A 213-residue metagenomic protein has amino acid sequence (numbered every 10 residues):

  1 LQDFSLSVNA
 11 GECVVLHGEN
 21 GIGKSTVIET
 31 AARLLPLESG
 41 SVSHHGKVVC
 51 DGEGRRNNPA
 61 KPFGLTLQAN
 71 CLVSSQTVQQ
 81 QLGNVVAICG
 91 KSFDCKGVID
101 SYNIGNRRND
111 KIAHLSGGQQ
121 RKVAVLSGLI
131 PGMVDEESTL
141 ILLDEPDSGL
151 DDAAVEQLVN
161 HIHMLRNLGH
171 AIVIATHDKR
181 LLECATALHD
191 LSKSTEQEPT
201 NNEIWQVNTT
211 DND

Functional and structural regions predicted by a protein language model:
L1-N9, G40: Conserved beta-strand
H17-E19: The feature captures the beta-strand-to-loop junction immediately N-terminal to the Walker
A32: Helix-to-loop junction immediately C-terminal to a conserved catalytic motif
G40-G52, N57-P59: Conserved ABC transporter NBD signature motif
A69, S74-G90: Q-loop/switch helix immediately C-terminal to the Walker
S92-R107: Conserved ABC ATPase "signature" region
K111-G118: Conserved ABC ATPase signature
E145-P146: Walker B catalytic motif
